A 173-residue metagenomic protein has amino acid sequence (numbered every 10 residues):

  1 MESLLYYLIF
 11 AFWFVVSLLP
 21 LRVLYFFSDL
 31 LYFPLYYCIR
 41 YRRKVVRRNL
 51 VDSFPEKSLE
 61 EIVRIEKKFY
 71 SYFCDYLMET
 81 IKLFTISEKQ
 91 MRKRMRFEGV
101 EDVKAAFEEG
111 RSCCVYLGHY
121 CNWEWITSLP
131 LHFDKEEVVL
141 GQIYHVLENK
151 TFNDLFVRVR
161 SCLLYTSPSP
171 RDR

Functional and structural regions predicted by a protein language model:
E2-L117, N122, N153-V159: Membrane-anchoring hydrophobic helices of lipid-metabolizing enzymes
G110, D134-K135: A structural signal for short coil/turn segments at secondary-structure junctions
E124-D134: Histidine-anchored nucleotide/phosphate-binding helix
F133, R158-S161: Short, hinge-like loop/turn segments at secondary-structure boundaries
V138-V139, L163-L164: A local structural motif
G141-V146: Short internal beta-strands
E148-T151: Short gly/pro/ser/thr-enriched loop/turn and capping motifs at secondary-structure boundaries
Y165-D172: Conserved small/polar residues in nucleotide/adenosyl-binding loops
